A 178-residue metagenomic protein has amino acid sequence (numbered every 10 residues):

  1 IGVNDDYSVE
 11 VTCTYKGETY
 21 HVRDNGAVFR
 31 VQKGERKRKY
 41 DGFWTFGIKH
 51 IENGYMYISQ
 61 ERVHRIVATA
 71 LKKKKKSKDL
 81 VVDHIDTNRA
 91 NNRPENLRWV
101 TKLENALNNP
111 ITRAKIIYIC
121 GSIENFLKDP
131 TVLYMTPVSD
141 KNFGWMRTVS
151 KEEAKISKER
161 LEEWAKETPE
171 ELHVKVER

Functional and structural regions predicted by a protein language model:
I1-V81, N88-P94, R98-E177: Conserved recognition-core residues within compact binding domains
